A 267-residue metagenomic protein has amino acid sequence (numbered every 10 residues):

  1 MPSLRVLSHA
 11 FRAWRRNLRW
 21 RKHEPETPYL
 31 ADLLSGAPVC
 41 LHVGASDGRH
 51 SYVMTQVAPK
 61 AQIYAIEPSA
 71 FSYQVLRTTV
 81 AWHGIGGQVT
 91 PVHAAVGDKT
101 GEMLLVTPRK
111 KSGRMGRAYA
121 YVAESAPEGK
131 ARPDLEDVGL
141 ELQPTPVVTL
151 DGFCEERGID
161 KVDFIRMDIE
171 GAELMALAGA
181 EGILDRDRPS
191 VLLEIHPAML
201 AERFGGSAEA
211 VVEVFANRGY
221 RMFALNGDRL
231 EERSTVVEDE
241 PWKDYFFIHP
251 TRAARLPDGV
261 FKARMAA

Functional and structural regions predicted by a protein language model:
M1-A267: Phosphate/nucleotide-binding beta-alpha loop and adjacent structural elements of enzyme active sites
